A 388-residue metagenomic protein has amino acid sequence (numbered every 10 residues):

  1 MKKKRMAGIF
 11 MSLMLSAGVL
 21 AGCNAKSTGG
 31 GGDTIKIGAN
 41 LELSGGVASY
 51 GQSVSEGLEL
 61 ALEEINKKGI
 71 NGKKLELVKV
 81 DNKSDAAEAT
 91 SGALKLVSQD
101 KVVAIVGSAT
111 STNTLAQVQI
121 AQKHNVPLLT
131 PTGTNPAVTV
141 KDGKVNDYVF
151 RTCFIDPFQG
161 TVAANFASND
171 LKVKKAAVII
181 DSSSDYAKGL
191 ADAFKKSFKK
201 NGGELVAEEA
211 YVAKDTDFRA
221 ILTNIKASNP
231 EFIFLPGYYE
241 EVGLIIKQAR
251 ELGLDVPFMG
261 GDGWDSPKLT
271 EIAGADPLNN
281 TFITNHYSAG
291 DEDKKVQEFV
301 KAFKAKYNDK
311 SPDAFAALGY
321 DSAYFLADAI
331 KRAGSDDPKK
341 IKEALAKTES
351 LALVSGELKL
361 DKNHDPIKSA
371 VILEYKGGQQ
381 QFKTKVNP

Functional and structural regions predicted by a protein language model:
M1-K36, K67-I70, V386-P388: Short, low-complexity disordered leader/linker segments with a strong preference for bacterial N-terminal type II
S27, Y50-V54, K68-V140, Y211-F218: Beta-alpha junction/loop-to-helix N-cap segments that form part of ligand/metal-binding clefts
I35-G57, V80-A87, A109-T110, I179-K188 (+4 more regions): Extracytoplasmic "Venus flytrap"
L43, N146-E209, F232, L326: An alpha-beta-alpha
A89, T152-A176, K188, F218 (+4 more regions): Hydrophobic alpha-helical segments within soluble ligand-binding/sensing domains
A191-T284: Extracellular/periplasmic bilobed ligand-binding domains
I246-Y320, Q379-N387: Extracellular/periplasmic periplasmic-binding protein-like sensory domains
A305-D313, A327-Q379: Segments of small-molecule ligand-sensing domains
